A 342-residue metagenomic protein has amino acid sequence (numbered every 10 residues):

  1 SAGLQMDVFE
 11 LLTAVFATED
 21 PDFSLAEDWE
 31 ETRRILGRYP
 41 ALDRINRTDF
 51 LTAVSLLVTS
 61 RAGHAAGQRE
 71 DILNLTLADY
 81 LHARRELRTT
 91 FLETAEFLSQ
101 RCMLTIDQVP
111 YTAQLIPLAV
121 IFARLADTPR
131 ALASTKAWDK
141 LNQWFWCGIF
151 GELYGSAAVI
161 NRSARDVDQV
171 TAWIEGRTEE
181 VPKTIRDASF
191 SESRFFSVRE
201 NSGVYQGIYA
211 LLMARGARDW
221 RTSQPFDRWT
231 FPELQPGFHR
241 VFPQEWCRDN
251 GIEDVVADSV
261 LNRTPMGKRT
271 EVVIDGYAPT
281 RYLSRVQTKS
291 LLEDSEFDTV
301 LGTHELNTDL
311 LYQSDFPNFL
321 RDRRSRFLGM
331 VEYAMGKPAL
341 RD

Functional and structural regions predicted by a protein language model:
S1: Duplex nucleic acid-engaging cores and interfaces of nucleic-acid transaction enzymes
L4-S193: A cross-family structural signal marking well-folded subdomains
R69, P129-R130, L153-Y154, C247-N250 (+3 more regions): Short conserved micro-motifs at the rims of enzyme active sites and ligand-binding pockets
I121, L125-T128, W144, G148-G151 (+6 more regions): Hydrophobic alpha-helical segments
I149-F238, W246: Intrinsically disordered, low-complexity N-proximal targeting/linker segments that flank membranes
R228-N262, D275: Histidine-centered nuclease catalytic patch
S259-T288: Short Cys/His-centered divalent metal-binding micro-motifs
D294-D342: C-terminal, well-folded lobe of enzymatic/effector domains
